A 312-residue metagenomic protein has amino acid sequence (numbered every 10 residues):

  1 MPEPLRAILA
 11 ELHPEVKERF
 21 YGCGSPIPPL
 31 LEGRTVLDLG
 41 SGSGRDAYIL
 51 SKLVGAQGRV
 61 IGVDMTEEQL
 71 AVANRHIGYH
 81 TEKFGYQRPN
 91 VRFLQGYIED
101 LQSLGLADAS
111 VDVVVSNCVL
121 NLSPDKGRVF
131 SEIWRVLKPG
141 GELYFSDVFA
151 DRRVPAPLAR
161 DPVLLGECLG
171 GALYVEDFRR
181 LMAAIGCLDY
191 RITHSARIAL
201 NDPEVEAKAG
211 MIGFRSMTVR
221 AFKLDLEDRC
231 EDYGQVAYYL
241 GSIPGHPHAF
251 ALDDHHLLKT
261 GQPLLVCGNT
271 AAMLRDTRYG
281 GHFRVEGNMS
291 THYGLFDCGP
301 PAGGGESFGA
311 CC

Functional and structural regions predicted by a protein language model:
P2-T35, I49, L53: Conserved alpha-helix/loop element of class I SAM-dependent methyltransferases that forms part of the SAM/SAH-binding
L31, T35-L39, A47-L101: Class I SAM-dependent methyltransferase SAM/SAH-binding core
L101-V113: A short acidic, Gly/Pro-enriched loop at the edge of an enzyme's catalytic core that lines a small-molecule cofactor
D112-D125: A short SAM/SAH-binding and catalytic strip from SAM-dependent methyltransferases
G127-E142: A short glycine-rich, Lys/Arg-flanked "PGG" loop and its adjoining helix->strand segment in the class I
F149-L169: Short, glycine-/aromatic-enriched active-site segment of Class I SAM-dependent methyltransferases
G171-G186: Short alpha-helix
I185, R191-R197, D202-C312: C-terminal lobe and adjacent flexible extensions of AdoMet/dcAdoMet transferase-like proteins
